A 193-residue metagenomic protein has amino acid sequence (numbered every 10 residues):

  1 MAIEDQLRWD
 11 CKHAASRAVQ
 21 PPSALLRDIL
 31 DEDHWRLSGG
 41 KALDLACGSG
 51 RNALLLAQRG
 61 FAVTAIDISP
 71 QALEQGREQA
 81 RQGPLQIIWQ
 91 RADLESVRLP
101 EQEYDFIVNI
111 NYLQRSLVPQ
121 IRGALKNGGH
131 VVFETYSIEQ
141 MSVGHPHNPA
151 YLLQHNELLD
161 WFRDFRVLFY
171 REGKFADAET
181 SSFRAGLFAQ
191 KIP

Functional and structural regions predicted by a protein language model:
M1-L37: Conserved class I S-adenosyl-L-methionine
G39-G48: Conserved class I S-adenosyl-L-methionine
A62-D67: Conserved SAM-binding motif I beta-strand of class I
S69-Q71: Conserved SAM/SAH-binding beta-strand->alpha-helix loop
G76-R77: Conserved SAM-binding loop
Q82-L94: Conserved SAM-binding strand-loop segment of SAM-dependent methyltransferases
L99-F106: A short acidic, Gly/Pro-enriched loop at the edge of an enzyme's catalytic core that lines a small-molecule cofactor
G129-Y136: Conserved beta-strand signature within the Rossmann-like core of class I S-adenosyl-L-methionine
